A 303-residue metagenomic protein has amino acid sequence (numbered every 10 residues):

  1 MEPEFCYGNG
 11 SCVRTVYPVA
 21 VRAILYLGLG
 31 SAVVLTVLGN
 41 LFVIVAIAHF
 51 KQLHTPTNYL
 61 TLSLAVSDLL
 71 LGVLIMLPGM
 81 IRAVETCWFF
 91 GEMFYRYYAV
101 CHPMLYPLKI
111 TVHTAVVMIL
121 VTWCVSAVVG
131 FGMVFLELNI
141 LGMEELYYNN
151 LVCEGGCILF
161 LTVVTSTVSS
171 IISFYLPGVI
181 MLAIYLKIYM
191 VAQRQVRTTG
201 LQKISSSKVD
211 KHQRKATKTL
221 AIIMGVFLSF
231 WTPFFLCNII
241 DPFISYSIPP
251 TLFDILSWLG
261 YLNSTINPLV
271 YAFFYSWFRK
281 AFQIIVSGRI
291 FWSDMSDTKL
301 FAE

Functional and structural regions predicted by a protein language model:
M1-L38: Extracellular N-terminal segment of 7TM GPCRs
M1-V13, H113, R194-T217, S276-E303: Intrinsically disordered regulatory tails of 7TM GPCRs
P3-P18, A83-Y95, H102, P107-I119 (+1 more regions): Loop architecture of class A 7-transmembrane GPCRs
Y17-S31, L53-V112: Extracellular TM2-ECL1-early TM3 structural module of rhodopsin-like
L29, A46, L70-T86, V128-E145 (+3 more regions): Helix-to-loop junction signature of class
V37-A48, L60, A65, L69-G72 (+6 more regions): Cytoplasm-facing ends of alpha-helical transmembrane segments in multi-pass membrane proteins
Y148-C153, I180, M190-F230, F234: Intracellular effector-coupling site of seven-transmembrane GPCRs, centered on the ICL3-to-TM6 transition
I180-M181, G225-I239, L252-E303: Seventh transmembrane helix
